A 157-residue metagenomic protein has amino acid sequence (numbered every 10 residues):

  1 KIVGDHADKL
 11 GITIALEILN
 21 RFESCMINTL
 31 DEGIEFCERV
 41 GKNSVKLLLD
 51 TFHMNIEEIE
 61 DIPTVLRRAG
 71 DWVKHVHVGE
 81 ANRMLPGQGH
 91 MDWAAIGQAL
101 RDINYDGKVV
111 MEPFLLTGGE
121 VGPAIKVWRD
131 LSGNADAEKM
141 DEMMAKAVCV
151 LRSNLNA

Functional and structural regions predicted by a protein language model:
K1, T29-I34, E60-L66, G89-G97: Charged helix-capping and loop-helix junction motifs
K1-K46, I56, N134, E138-D141: Active-site acidic/histidine proton-transfer and metal-coordination neighborhood in alpha/beta enzyme cores
D8-T13, K42-V45, W72-K74, I103-K108 (+1 more regions): Short, well-ordered coil/turn segments that N-cap beta-strands
I12, L19-R21, D50-M54, V78-R83 (+1 more regions): Active-site beta-loop-alpha junctions enriched in small/polar residues
I14-E17, G33, D50, A69 (+4 more regions): Conserved, mostly hydrophobic/aromatic
R21-N28, L49-I59, M84-W93: Active-site glycine- and acidic-residue-rich loops that bind and position anionic ligands or nucleotide-like cofactors
I59-V78, D130: A short alpha/beta connector and helix-capping loop motif
L115-A157: Aromatic-rich peripheral "rim/lid" segments of glycoside hydrolase catalytic domains that contact and position glycan
